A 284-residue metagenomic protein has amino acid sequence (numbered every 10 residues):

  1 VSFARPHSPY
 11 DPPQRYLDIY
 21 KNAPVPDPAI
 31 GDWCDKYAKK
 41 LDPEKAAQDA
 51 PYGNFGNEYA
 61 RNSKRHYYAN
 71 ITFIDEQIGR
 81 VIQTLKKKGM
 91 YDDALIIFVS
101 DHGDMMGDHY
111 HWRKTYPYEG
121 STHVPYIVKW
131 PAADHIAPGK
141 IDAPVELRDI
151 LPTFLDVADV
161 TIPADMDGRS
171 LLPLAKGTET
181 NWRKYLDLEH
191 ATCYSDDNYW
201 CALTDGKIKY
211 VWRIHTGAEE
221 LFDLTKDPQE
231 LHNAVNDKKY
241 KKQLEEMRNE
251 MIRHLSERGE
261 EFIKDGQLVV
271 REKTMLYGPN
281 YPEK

Functional and structural regions predicted by a protein language model:
S2-P144, V157-D165, W212-H215, E219 (+4 more regions): Active-site-proximal cap/lid insertion segments
I19, A23, L174, E250 (+1 more regions): Residues that form generic nucleotide/phosphate-binding pockets
T84, K88, V157, D237 (+2 more regions): Structured segments of extracytoplasmic/periplasmic soluble domains in secreted or envelope-associated proteins
H102-D108, R148-L151, D156-E220, L224 (+6 more regions): C-terminal cap/loop subdomain of S1 sulfatases and analogous C-terminal strand-loop tails that border
